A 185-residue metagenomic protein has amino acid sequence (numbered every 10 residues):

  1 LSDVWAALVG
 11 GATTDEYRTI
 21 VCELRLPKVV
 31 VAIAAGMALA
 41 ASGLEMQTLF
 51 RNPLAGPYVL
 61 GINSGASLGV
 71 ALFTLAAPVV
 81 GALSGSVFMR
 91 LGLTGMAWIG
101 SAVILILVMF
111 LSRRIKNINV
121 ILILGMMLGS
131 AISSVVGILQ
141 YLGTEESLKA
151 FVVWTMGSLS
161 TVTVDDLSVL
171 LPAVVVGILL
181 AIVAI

Functional and structural regions predicted by a protein language model:
L1-I185: Alpha-helical transmembrane segments in inner-membrane proteins
